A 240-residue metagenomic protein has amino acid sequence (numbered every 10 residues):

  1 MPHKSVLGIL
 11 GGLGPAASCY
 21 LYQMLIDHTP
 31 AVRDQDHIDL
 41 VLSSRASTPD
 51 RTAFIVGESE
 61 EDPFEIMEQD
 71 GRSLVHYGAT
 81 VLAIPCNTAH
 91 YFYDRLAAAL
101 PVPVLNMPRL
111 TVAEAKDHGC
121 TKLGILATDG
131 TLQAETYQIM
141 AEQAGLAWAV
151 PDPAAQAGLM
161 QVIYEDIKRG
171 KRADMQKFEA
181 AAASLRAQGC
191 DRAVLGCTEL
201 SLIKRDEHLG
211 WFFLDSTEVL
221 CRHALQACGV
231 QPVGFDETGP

Functional and structural regions predicted by a protein language model:
M1-P240: Non-catalytic structural scaffold of enzyme domains
